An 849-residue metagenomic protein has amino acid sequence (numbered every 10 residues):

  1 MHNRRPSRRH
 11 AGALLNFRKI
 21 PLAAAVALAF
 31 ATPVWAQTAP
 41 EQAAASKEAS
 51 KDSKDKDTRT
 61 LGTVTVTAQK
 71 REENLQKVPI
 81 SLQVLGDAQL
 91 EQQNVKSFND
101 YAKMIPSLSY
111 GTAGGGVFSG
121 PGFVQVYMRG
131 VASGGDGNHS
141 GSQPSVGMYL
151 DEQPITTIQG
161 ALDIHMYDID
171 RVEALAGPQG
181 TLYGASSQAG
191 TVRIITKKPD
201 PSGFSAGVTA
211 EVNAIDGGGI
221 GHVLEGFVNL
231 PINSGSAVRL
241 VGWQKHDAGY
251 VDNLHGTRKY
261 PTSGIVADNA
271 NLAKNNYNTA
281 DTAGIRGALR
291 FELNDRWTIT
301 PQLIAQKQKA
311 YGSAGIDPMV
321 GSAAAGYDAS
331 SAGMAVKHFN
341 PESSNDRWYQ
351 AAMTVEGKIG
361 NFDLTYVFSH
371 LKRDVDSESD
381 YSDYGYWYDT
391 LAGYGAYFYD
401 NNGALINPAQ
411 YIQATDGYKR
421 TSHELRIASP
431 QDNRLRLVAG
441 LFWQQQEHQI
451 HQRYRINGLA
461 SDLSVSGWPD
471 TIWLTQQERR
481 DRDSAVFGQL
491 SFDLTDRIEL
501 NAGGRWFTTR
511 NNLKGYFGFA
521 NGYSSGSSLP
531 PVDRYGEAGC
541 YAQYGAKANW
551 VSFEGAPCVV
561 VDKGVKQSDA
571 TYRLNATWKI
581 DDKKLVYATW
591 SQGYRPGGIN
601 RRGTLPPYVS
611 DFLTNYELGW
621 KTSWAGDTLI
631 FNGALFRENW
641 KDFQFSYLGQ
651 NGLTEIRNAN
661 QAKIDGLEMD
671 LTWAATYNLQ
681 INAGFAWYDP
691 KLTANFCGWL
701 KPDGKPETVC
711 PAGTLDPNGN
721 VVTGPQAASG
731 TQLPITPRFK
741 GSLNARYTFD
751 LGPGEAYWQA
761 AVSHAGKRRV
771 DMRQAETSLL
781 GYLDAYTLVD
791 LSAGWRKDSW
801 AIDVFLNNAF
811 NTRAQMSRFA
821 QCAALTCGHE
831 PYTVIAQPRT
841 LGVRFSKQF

Functional and structural regions predicted by a protein language model:
M1-I105, N229, D295, A351 (+1 more regions): N-terminal Sec signal peptide and the immediately downstream disordered periplasmic leader that contains the TonB box
H2-R4, V762-A775, G794-F849: C-terminal beta-signal and adjacent terminal beta-strands/loops of Gram-negative outer-membrane beta-barrel proteins
F98, V124-Y127, A174, S187-A210 (+1 more regions): N-terminal periplasmic accessory domains that precede and gate Gram-negative outer-membrane beta-barrel machines
N138-H139, S145-A176, G226: Short acidic/polar hinge/loop motifs at secondary-structure boundaries that mediate gating or recognition
D216-Y311, G417-H423, I427-Q444, E478-S491 (+3 more regions): Transmembrane beta-barrel wall of Gram-negative outer-membrane proteins
E225, A352-Y381, K579-R595, V609-A674 (+1 more regions): Membrane-embedded beta-barrel scaffold of Gram-negative outer-membrane proteins
R290-N294, I427-P430, F442-Q444, Q477-E638 (+1 more regions): Structural signature of Gram-negative outer-membrane beta-barrels, strongest in the C-terminal barrel of TonB-dependent
L500, R637, N658-R773, R844-Q848: Gram-negative outer-membrane beta-barrel transporters
